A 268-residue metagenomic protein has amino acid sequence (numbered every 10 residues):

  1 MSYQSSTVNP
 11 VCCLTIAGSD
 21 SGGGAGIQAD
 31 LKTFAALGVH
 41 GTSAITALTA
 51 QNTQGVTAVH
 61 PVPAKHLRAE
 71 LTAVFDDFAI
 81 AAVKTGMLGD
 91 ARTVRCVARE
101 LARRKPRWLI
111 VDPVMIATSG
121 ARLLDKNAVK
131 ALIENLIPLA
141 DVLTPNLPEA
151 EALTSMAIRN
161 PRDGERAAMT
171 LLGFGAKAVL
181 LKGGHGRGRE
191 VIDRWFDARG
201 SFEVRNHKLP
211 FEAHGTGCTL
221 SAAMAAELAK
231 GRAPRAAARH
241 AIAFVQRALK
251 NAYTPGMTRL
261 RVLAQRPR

Functional and structural regions predicted by a protein language model:
Y3, V8-P10, G26, R189-E203: Acidic-glycine-rich active-site phosphate/pyrophosphate-binding loop
Y3-T15, L31-R122, R266: Conserved N-terminal subdomain of the carbohydrate kinase-like
S6, L37-T42, S201-F202, E227-A241: Phosphate-handling active-site elements
P10, P61, R235-R268: Charged C-terminal helix
I16-G22, S201-H214: Short pre-catalytic strand/loop immediately N-terminal to key active-site residues, enriched for Gly-Thr
T33, E151-A152, F211-P234: Short, small-residue alpha-helix embedded
R92-K105, K177, G200-E203, F211 (+1 more regions): Nucleotide and nucleotide-moiety/phosphate-recognizing core
K126-S201: Conserved phosphate/ATP/ADP-binding segment of small-molecule kinases
